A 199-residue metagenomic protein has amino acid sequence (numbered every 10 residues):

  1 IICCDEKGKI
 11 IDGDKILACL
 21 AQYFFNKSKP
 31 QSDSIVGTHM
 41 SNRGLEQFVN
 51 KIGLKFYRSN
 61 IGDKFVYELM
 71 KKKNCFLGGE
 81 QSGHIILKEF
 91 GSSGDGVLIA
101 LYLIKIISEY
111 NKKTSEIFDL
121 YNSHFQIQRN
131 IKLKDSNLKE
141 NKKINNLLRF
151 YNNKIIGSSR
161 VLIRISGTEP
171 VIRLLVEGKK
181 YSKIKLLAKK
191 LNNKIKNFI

Functional and structural regions predicted by a protein language model:
I1-I16, L45-E46: Short Gly/Thr/Asp-enriched flexible loops that form oxyanion-binding sites at enzyme active sites
C4, K27-I199: Phosphate-binding and adjacent anionic-ligand microenvironments
K9-K27, N60-G62: Short, acidic/small-residue loops that bind anionic groups at enzyme active sites
